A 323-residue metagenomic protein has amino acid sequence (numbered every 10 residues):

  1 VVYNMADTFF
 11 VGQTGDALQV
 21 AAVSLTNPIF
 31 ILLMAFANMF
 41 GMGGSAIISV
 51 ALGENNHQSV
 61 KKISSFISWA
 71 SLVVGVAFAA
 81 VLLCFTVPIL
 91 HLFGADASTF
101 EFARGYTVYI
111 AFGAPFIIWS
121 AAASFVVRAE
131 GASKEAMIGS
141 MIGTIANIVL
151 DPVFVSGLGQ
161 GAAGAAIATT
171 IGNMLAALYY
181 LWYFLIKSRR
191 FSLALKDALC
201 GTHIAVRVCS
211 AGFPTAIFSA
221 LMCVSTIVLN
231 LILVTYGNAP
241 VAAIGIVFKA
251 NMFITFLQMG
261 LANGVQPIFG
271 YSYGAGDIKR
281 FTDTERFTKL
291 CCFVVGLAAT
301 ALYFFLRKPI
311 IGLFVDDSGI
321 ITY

Functional and structural regions predicted by a protein language model:
V2-V20, L90-A97, V153-Q160, A220-F253 (+2 more regions): Helix-terminus/linker motif at the lipid-water interface of multi-pass membrane proteins
V20-A80, I117-A136, A243-R307: Small-residue-rich hydrophobic transmembrane alpha-helices
I31, S71, I110, A136 (+8 more regions): Residue-level signature of transmembrane alpha-helical cores of multipass secondary-active transporters and flippases
L32, N147-P152, A177-L181, F253-F256 (+1 more regions): Hydrophobic transmembrane alpha-helices of multi-pass small-molecule transporters
A77-V108, T300-I321: Short membrane-interface helical motifs at transmembrane helix boundaries in multi-pass membrane transporters
I110-R128, A136-T144, A165-Y180, M259-A262: Short runs within selected transmembrane alpha-helices of multi-pass transporters and secretion channels
T144-L178, R307-G312, I321-T322: Membrane-interface helix-loop junctions in multi-pass transport and translocation proteins
T169, Y180-M222: Interhelical loop/hinge segments that connect adjacent transmembrane helices in multipass membrane
